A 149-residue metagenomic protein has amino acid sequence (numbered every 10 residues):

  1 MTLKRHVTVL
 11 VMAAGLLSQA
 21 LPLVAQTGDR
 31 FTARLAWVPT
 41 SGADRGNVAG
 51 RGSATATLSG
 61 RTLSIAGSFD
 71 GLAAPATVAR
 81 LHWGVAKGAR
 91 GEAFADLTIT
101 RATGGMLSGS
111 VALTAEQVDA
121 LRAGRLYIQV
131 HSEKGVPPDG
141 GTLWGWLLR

Functional and structural regions predicted by a protein language model:
M1-L10, S18: Bacterial N-terminal signal peptides that target proteins for export
G15, L21-A79, W83-R149: Metal-centered catalytic cores of metalloenzymes
